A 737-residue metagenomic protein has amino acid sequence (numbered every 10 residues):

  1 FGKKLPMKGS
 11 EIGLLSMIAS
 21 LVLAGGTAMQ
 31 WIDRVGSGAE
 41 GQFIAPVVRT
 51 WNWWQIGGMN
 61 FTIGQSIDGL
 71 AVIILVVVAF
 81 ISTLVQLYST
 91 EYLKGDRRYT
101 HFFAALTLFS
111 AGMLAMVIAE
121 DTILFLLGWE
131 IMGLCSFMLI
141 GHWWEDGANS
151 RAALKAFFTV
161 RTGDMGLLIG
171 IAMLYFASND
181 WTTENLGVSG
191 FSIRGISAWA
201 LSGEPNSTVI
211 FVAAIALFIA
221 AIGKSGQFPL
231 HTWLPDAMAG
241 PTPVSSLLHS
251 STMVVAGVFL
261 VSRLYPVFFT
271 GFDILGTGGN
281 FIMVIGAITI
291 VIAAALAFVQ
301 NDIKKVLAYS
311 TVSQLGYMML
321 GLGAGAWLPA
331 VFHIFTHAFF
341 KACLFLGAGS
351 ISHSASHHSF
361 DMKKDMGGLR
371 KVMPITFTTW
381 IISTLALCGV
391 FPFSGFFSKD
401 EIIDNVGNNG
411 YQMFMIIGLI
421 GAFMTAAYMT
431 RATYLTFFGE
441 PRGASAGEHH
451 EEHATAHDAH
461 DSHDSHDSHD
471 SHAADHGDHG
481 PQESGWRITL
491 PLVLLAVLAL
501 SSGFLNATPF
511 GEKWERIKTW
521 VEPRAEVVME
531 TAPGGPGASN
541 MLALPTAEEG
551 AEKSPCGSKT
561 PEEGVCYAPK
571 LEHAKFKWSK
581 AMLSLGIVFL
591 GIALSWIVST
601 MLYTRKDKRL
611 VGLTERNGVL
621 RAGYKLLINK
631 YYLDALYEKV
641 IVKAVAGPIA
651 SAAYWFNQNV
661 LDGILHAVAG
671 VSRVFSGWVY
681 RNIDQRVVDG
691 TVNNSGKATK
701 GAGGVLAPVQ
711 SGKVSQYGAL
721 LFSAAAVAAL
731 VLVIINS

Functional and structural regions predicted by a protein language model:
F1, L84-Q86, A294, Y428 (+3 more regions): Alpha-helical transmembrane segments
K3-A104, D180-P205, R263-Y265, I274 (+1 more regions): Transmembrane helix-loop-helix hairpins at membrane boundaries of multipass inner-membrane proteins
L5-G13, M59-V77, A115-G128, T162 (+6 more regions): Membrane-entry segments of alpha-helical transmembrane domains in multi-pass membrane proteins
L5-S20, L154-G166, S246, R370-W380 (+2 more regions): Alpha-helical transmembrane segments and their helix-start/interface "positive-inside/aromatic belt" motifs in integral
L15-V35, G163-F176, I381-L387, P491-W514 (+2 more regions): Hydrophobic alpha-helical membrane-insertion segments
A24-G25, K341-C343, G347-A348, F423-A432 (+1 more regions): Hydrophobic alpha-helical membrane-embedded segments
I56-G58, S66, N506-G586, T600-S737: Aromatic-capped, Gly/Pro-kinked transmembrane alpha-helices
T83-F125, L134-G480: Hydrophobic transmembrane alpha-helices and their helix-loop junctions in integral membrane proteins
